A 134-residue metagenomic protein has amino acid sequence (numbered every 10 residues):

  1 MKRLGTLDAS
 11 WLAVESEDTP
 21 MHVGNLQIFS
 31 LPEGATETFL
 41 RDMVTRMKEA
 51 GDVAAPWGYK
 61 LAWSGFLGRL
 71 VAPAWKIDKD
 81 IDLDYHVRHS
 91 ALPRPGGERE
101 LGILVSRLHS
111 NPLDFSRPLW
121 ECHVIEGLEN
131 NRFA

Functional and structural regions predicted by a protein language model:
M1-A134: Non-catalytic N-terminal regions of enzymes
